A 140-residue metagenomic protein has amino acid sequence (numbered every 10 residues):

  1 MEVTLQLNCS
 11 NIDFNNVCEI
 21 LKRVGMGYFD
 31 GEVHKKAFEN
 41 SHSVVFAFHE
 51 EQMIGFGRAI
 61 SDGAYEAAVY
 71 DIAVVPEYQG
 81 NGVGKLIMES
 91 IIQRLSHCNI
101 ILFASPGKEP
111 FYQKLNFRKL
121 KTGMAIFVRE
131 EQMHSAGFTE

Functional and structural regions predicted by a protein language model:
M1-E32, G123, M133-E140: Short amphipathic alpha-helix that is part of the acyltransferase structural core
F29-A73: A conserved beta-strand-loop-helix scaffold within acyl/acetyltransferase catalytic domains
Y78, G82-I87: Conserved acetyl-CoA pyrophosphate-binding loop and the N-cap/start of the following alpha-helix in GNAT-like
Q93-P106: Conserved GNAT acetyl-CoA-binding A-motif
I101-F103, Q113, R118-A136: Conserved catalytic-core motifs of GNAT/GCN5-like acyltransferases
